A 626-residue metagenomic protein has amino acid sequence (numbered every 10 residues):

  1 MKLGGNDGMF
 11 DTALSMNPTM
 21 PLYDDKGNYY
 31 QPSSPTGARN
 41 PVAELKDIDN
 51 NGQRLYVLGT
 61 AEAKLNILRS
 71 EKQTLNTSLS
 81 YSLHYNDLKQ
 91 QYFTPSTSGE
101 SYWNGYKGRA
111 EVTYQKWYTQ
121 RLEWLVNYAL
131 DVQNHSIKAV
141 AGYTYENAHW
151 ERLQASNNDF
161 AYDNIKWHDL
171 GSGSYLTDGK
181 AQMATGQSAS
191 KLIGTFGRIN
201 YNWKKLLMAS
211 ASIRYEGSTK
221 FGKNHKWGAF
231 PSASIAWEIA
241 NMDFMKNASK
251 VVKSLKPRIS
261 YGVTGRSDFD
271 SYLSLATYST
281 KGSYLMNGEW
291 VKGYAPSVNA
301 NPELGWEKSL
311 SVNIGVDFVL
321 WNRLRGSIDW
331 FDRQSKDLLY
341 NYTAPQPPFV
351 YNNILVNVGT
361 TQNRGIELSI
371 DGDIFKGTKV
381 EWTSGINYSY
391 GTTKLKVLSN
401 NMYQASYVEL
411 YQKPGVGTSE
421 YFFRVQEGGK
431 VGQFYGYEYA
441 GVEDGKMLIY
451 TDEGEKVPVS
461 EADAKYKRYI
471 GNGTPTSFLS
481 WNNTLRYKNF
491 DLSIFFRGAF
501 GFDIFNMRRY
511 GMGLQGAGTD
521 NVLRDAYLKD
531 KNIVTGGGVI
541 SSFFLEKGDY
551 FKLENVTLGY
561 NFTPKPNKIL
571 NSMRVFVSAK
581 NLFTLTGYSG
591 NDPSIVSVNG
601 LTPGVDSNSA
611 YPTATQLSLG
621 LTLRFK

Functional and structural regions predicted by a protein language model:
M1-Y92, G105-T418, L485-K488, L545-K626: Extracellular/periplasmic, surface-exposed regions of secreted and cell-surface proteins
T94-S96: Membrane-interface helix-loop junction between the first two transmembrane segments
Y102: The feature captures the catalytic groove of carbohydrate-active enzymes
L285-S297, Q334-V358, T392-T474, N482 (+4 more regions): Surface-exposed, extracytoplasmic segments of Gram-negative outer-membrane nutrient-acquisition systems
S477: Metal-cofactor-binding active-site regions of metalloenzymes
